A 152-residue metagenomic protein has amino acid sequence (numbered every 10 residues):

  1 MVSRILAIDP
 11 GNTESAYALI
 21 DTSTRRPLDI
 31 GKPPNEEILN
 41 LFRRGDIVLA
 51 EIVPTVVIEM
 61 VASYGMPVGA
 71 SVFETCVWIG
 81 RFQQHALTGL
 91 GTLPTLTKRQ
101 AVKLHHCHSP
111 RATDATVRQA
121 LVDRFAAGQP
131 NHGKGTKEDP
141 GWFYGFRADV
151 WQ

Functional and structural regions predicted by a protein language model:
M1-Q152: Phosphate- and other anionic-substrate recognition elements at nucleic-acid/protein interfaces
